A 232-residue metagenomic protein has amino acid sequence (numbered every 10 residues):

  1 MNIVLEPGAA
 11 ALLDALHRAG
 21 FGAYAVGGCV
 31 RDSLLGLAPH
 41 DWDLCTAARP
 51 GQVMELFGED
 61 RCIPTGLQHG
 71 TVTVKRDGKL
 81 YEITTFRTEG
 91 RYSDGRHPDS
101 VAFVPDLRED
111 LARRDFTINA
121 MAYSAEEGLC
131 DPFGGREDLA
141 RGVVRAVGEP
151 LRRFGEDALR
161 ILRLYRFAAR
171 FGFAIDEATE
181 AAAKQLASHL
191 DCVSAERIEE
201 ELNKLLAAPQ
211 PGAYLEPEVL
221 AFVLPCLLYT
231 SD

Functional and structural regions predicted by a protein language model:
M1-D232: Catalytic cores of the polymerase beta-like nucleotidyltransferase superfamily and closely associated nucleotide
